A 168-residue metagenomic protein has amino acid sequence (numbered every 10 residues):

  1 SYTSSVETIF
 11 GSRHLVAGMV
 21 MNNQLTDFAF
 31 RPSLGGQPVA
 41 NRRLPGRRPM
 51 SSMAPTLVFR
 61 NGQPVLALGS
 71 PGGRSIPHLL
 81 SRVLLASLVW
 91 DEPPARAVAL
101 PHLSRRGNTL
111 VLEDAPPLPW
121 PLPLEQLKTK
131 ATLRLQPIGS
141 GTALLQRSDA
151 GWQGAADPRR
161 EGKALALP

Functional and structural regions predicted by a protein language model:
S1-T132, Q136: Proteins synthesized as precursors that undergo proteolytic processing into mature forms
P117-P168: Cofactor-centric catalytic regions
